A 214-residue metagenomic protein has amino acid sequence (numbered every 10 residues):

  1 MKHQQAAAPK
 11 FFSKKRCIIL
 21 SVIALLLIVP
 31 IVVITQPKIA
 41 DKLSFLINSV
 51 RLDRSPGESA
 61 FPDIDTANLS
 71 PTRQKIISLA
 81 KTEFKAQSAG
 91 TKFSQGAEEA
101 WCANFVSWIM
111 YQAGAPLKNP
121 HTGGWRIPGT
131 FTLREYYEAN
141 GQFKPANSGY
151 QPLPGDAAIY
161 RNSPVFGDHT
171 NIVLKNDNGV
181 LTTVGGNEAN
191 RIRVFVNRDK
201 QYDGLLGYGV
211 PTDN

Functional and structural regions predicted by a protein language model:
M1-R73, V210-N214: Cysteine-nucleophile amide-bond enzymes
K2, K14-R16, L25-D41, N147 (+1 more regions): Aromatic- and glycine-rich peptidoglycan recognition patches
I18-L20, I77, K85, F195-N197: General helical structural elements
Q36-N119: N-terminal capping segments
C102, G129, R198-D199: Alpha-helix initiation/capping motif
P116-N190: ...with weaker cross-activation on analogous glycine-rich loops/strands in unrelated enzymes
